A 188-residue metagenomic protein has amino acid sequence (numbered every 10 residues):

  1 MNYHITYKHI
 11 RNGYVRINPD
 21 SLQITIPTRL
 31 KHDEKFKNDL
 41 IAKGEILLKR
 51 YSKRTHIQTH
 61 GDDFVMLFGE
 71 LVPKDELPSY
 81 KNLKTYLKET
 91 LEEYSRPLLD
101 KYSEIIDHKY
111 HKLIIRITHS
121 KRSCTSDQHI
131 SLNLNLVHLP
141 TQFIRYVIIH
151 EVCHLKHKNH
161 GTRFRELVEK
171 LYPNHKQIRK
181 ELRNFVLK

Functional and structural regions predicted by a protein language model:
M1-Y146, L155-K188: Active-site-proximal or metal-binding-adjacent scaffold patches in catalytic folds
E151: Walker B catalytic acidic pair
